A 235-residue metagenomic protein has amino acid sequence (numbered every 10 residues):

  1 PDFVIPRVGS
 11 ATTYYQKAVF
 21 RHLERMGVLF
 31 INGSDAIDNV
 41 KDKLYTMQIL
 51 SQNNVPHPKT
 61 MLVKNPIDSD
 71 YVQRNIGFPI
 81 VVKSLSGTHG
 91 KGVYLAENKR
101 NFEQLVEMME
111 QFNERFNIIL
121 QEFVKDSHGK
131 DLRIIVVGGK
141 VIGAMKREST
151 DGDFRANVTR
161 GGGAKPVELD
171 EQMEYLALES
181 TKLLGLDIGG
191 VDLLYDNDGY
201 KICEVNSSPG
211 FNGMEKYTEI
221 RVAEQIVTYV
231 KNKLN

Functional and structural regions predicted by a protein language model:
P1-K59: Conserved N-proximal alpha/beta basic substrate-recognition cap immediately N-terminal to, or forming the N-lobe
G9-A11, S86-G87, S208: Short glycine-rich anion-binding loops that position phosphate/pyrophosphate groups of nucleotides and phosphorylated
F30-I31, P58, V81, I119-Q121 (+1 more regions): Structural detector of well-ordered beta-strand residues that form the stable sheet scaffold of enzyme domains
L50-S51, Q73-K91, E114-S127: ATP-grasp fold ATP-binding core
P56-G77: Rossmann-like NAD(P)H-binding beta-loop-alpha module
I80, I142-G143, G189, K201-C203: Protein kinase-like catalytic core scaffold
K91-L184: Phosphate-binding site of ATP-dependent enzymes
E168, Q172, K182, Y195-N235: C-terminal active-site "lid" helix and adjoining low-complexity regulatory extension at the edge of ATP-using catalytic
